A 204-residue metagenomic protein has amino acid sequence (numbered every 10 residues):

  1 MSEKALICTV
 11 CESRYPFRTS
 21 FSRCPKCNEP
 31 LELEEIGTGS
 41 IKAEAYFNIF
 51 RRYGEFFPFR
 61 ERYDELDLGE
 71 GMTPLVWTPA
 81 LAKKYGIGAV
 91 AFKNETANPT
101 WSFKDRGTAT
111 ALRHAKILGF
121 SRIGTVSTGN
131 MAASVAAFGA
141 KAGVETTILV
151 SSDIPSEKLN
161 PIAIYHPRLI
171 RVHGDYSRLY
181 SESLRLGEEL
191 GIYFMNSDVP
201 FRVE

Functional and structural regions predicted by a protein language model:
M1-E204: PLP-dependent amino-acid enzyme catalytic core
